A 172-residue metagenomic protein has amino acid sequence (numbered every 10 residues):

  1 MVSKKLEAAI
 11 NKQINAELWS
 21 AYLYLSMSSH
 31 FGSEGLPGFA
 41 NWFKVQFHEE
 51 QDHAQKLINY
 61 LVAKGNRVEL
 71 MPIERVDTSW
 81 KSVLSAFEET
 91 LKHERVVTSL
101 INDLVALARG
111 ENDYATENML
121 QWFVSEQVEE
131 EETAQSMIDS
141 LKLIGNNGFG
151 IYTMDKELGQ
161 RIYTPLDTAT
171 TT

Functional and structural regions predicted by a protein language model:
M1-T172: Iron-associated oxidoreductase/ferritin-like identity signal
